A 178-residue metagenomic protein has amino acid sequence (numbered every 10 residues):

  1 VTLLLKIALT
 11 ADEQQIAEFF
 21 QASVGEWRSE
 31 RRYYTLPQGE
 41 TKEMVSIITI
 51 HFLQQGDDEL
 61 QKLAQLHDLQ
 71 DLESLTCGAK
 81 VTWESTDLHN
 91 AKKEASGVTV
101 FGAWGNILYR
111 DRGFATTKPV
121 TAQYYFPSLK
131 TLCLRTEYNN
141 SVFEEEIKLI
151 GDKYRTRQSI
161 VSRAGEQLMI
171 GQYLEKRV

Functional and structural regions predicted by a protein language model:
L4-T10, A17-V178: Soluble ligand-binding/transfer domains with enclosed cavities or grooves
